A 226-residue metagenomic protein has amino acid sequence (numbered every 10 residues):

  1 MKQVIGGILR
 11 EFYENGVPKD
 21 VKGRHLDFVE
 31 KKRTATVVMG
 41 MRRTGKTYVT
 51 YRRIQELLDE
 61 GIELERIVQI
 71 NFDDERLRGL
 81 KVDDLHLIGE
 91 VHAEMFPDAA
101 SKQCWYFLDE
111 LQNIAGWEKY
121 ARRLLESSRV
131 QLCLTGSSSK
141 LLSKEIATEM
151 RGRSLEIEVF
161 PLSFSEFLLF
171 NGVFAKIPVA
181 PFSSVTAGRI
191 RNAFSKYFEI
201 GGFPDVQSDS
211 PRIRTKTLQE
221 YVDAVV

Functional and structural regions predicted by a protein language model:
M1-N15, L169-V226: Interdomain hinge/linker elements that couple catalytic modules in large macromolecular machines
E14-R33: Pre-Walker A adenine-sensing motif
V38: Hydrophobic anchor at the beta1->P-loop junction of P-loop NTPases
K46-T47: Conserved lysine of the Walker
L58-E75: Conserved catalytic segments around the Walker B and adjacent sensor/switch elements of P-loop NTPase domains
I70-C104: Short glycine-rich substrate-engagement loop in P-loop NTPases that contacts/grips substrate
Q131-S137, E158: Structural recognition of the conserved hydrophobic beta-strand(s) that form the central parallel beta-sheet of P-loop
K140-E156, L169-G172: Short regulatory helix/loop adjacent to the ATP-binding pocket of P-loop NTPases
